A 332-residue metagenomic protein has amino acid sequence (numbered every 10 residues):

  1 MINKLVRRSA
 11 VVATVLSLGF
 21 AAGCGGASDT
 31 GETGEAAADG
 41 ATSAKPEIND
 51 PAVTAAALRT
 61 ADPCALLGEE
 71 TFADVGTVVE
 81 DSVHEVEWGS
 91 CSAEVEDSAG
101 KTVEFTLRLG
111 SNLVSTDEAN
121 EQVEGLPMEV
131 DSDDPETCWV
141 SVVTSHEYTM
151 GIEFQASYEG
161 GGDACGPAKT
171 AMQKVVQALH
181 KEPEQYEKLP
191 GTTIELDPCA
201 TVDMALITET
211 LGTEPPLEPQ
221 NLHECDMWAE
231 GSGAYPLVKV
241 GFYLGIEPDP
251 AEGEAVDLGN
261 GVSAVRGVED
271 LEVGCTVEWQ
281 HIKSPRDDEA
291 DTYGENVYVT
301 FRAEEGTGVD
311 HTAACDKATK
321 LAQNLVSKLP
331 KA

Functional and structural regions predicted by a protein language model:
M1-V12: Bacterial N-terminal signal peptides that target proteins for export
G19-G23: C-terminal motif of bacterial Sec signal peptides marking the signal peptidase cleavage site
C24-S28: Bacterial signal peptide processing site
G31-L113, V176-P219, W228, V326-A332: Extracytoplasmic low-complexity, Pro/Thr/Ser/Ala/Gly-rich segments that lie immediately after a secretion/anchoring
E70-P135, Q220-A303: Short, solvent-exposed recognition patches
L126-E184, N260-A332: A short, solvent-exposed beta-edge/loop patch
